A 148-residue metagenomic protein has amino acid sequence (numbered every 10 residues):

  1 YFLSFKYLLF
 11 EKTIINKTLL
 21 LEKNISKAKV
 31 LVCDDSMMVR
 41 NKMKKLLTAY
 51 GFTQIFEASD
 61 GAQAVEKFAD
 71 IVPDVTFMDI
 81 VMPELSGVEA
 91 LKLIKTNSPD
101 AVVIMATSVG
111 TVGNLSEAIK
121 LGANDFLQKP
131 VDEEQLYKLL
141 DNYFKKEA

Functional and structural regions predicted by a protein language model:
M37-F56: Two-component/phosphorelay signaling modules centered on CheY-like receiver
D60-Q63, S86-E89: Acidic catalytic/metal-coordinating carboxylates
I71-F77: Active-site beta3 strand of CheY-like receiver
M82: Receiver (REC) domain active-site loop signature in two-component systems and cognate sites in sensor histidine kinases
G113, V131-D141: C-terminal output helix
